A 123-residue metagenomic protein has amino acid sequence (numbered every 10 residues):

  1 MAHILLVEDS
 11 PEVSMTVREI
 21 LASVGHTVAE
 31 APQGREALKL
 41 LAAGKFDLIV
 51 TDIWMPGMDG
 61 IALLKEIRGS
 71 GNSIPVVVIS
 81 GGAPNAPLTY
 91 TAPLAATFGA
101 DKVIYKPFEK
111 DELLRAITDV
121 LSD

Functional and structural regions predicted by a protein language model:
E8: Conserved acidic carboxylate
P11-A29: Two-component/phosphorelay signaling modules centered on CheY-like receiver
E30-K39, G60: Helix N-cap/capping motif at the beta->alpha junctions
G44-V50: Active-site beta3 strand of CheY-like receiver
D52, S80: Active-site residues of response regulator receiver
M55: Receiver (REC) domain active-site loop signature in two-component systems and cognate sites in sensor histidine kinases
I61-S73: Short amphipathic alpha-helix used as the core "switch/output" element in two-component signaling
A62, A83-I104, R115: Alpha4 helix (beta4-alpha4-beta5 surface) of REC/receiver domains from two-component response regulators
